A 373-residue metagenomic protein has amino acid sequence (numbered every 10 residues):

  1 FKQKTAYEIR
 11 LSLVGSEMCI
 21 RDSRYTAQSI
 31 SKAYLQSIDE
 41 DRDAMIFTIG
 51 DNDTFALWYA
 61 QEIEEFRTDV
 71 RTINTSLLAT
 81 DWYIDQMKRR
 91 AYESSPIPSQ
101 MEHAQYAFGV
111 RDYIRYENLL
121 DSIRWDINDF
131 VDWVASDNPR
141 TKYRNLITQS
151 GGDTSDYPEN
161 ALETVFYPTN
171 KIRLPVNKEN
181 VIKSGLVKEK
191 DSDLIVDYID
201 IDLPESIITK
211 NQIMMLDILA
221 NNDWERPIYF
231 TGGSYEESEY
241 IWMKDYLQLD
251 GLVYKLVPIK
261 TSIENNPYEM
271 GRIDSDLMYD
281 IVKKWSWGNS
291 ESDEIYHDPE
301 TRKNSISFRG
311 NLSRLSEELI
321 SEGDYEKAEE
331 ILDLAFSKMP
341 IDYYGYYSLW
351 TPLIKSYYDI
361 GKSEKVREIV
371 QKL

Functional and structural regions predicted by a protein language model:
F1-I20: Single conserved hydrophobic/aromatic residue that forms the stacking wall/gate of nucleotide- or nucleobase-binding
S16-E17, R21-D43, F55, Y59-L373: ER/secretory pathway lumenal C-terminal domains and tails of membrane proteins involved in glycoprotein biogenesis
